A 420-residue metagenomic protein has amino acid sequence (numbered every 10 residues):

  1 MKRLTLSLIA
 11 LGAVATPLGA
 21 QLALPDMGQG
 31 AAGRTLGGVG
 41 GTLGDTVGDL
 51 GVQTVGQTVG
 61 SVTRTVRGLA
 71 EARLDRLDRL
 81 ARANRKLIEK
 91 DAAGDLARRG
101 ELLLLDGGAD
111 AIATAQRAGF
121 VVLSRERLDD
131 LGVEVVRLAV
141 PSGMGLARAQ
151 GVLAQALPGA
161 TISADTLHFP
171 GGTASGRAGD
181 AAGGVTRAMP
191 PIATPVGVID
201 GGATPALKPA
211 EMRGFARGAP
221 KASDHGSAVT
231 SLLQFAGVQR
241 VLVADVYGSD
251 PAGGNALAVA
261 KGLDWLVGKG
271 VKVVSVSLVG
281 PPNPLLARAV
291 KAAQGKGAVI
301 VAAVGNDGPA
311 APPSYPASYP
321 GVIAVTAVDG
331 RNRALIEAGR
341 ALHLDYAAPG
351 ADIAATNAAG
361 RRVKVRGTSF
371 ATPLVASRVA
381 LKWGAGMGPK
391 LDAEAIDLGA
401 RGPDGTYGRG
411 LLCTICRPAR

Functional and structural regions predicted by a protein language model:
V14-A20: Sec/Tat signal peptide C-region and signal peptidase I cleavage site
A20-T65: N-terminal propeptides/low-complexity segments immediately following signal peptides in secreted or periplasmic proteins
L22-L24, F215-P281, A395-G402: Subtilisin-like peptidase catalytic core
L24, L87-A92, V271-L278, P284 (+4 more regions): C-terminal subdomain of the subtilisin-like protease fold in secreted/lumenal serine endopeptidases
D49, R67-L96, L104, A109-A181: Autoinhibitory propeptides
A182-D224, A228: Acidic-leg catalytic submotif of subtilisin-like serine proteases
T186-I192, S231-F235, G254-V274, P284-I300 (+3 more regions): Mature extracellular/periplasmic domains of secretome proteins
T194, V198-D200, S314-G384, P389-D392 (+1 more regions): Extracellular S/T/G-rich loop segment that most often corresponds to the catalytic His/Ser-adjacent loop
